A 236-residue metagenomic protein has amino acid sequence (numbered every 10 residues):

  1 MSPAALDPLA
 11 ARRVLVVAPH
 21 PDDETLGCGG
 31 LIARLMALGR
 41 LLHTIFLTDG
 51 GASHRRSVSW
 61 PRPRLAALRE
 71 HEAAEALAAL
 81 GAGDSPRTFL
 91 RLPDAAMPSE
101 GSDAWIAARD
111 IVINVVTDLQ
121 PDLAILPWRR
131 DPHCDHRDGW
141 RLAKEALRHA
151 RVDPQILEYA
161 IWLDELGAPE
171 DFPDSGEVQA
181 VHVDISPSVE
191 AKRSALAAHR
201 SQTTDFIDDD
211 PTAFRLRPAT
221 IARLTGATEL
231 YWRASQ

Functional and structural regions predicted by a protein language model:
M1-V17, L38, W60-L65, A78-T88 (+1 more regions): Metal-dependent de-N-acetylase/amidase catalytic core
P3, A10-P21, T25-R64: ATP-dependent adenylation/pyrophosphate-handling site
E24-A33, A76, H182, W232-A234: Generic detector of contiguous secondary-structure segments
R69-A73: Generic hydrophobic, amphipathic alpha-helix propensity
